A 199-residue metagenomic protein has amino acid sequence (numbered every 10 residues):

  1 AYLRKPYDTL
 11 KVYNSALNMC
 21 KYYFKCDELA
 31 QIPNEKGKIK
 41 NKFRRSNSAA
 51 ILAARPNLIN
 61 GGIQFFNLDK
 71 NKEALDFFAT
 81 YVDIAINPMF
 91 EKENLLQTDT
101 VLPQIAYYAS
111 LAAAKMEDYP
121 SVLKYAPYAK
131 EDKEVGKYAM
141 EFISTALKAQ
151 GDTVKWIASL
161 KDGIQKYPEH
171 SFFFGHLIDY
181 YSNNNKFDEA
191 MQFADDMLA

Functional and structural regions predicted by a protein language model:
A1-A106, P120: Short coil/linker segments at helix-helix boundaries
A1-R4, G62, S110, I143-T145 (+1 more regions): Conserved small-residue packing positions in alpha-helical repeats and bundles
C26, Y81, Y128-A129, D162-G163 (+1 more regions): Canonical positions in the second alpha-helix
Q31, I86, K133-V135, P168-E169 (+1 more regions): Short coil turns that delineate tetratricopeptide repeat
F65, A106, A113, A146-L147 (+1 more regions): Residue at a conserved register position within TPR or TPR-like alpha-solenoid repeats
N94-L95, V101, Y108-L111, Y138 (+2 more regions): Canonical tetratricopeptide repeat
